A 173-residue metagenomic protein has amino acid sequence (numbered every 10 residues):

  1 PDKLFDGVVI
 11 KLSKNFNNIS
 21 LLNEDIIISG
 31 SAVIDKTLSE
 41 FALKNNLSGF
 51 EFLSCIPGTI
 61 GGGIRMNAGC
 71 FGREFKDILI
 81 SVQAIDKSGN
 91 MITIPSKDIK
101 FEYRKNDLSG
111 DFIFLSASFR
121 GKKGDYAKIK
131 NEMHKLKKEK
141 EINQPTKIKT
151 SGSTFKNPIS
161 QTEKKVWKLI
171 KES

Functional and structural regions predicted by a protein language model:
P1-I60: Anion-binding (especially nucleotide phosphate/pyrophosphate-binding) glycine-rich loop and adjoining beta-alpha core
P1-N17, R65-P95, S109-S116: Structural signature of FAD isoalloxazine-binding scaffolds in flavoprotein oxidoreductases
I10, I27-S31, N46-F50, G69-R73 (+2 more regions): Short, low-complexity, polar/charged sequence segments that are solvent-exposed and flexible
S13-N18, K36, L53-I56, K76-L79 (+3 more regions): Glycine-rich loops and low-complexity Gly/Arg-rich segments that provide flexible linkers or classic glycine-based
V33-E40, G63, A68-C70, N106: N-terminal short leaders/motifs
A42, I60, I64-A68, Q83-D86 (+2 more regions): Short, well-ordered alpha-helical segments in soluble proteins
K44-N45, G49-I80, T150, K156: A gly/ser-rich beta-alpha-beta helix-loop segment of oxidoreductase catalytic cores
I85-S173: Phosphate/pyrophosphate- and phosphate-bearing ligand-binding catalytic cores of soluble enzymes
